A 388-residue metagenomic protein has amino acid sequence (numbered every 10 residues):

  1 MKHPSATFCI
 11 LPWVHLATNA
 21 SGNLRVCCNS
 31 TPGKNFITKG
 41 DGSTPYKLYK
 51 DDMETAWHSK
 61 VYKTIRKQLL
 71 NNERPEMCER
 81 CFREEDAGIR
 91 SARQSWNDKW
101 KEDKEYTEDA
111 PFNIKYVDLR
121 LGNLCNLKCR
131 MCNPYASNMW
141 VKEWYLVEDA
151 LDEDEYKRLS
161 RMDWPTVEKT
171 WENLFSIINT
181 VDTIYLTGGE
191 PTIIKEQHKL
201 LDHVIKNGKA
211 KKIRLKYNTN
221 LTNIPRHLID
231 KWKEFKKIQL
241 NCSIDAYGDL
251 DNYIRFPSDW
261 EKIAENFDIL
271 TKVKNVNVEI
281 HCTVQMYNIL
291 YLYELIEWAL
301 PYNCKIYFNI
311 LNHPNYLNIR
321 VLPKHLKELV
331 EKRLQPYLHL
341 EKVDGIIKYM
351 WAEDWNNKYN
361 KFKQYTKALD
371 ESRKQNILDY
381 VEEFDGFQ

Functional and structural regions predicted by a protein language model:
M1-L11: Short, basic/aromatic recognition patches
K2, P32-R80: Membrane-interface junctions of multi-pass transporters
T7, T31-K34, W140: A short acidic/small-residue loop/turn micro-motif
L11, V26-N29, R74-D86, L124-P134: Local cysteine-cluster metal-coordination motifs and their immediate loop/turn environment, predominantly Fe-S cluster
H15-A17, K60-N71, N113-R120: Short, intrinsically disordered, charge-biased short linear motifs at domain edges
H15-S21, K216, K236-N241, D259-Q388: Conserved C-terminal portion of the radical SAM core fold that forms the substrate/S-adenosylmethionine-binding
R80, D86-K115, C125-L127: Recognition helices and adjacent regulatory flanks at domain boundaries
I114-L124, Y135-V167, I178-E196, N207-R226 (+3 more regions): Core AdoMet radical
